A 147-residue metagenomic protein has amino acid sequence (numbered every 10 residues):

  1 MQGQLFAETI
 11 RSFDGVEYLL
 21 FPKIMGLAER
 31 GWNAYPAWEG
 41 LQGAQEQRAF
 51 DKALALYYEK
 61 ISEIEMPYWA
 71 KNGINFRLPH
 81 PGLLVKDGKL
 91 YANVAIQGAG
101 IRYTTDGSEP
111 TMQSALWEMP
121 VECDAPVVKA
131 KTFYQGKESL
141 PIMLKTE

Functional and structural regions predicted by a protein language model:
M1-E59: Conserved alpha/beta catalytic core and glycan-binding cleft of carbohydrate-active enzymes
G40-E147: Short, compositionally stereotyped local motifs that mark structural "simplifiers"
